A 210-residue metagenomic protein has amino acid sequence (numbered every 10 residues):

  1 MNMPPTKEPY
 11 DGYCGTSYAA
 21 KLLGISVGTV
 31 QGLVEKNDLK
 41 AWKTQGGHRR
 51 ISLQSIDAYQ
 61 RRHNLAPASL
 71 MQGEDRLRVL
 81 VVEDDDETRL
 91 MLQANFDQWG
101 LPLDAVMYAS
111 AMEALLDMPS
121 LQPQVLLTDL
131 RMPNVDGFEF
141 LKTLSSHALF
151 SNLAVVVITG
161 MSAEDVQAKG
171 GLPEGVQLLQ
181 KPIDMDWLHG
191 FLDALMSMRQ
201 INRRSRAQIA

Functional and structural regions predicted by a protein language model:
P9, Y13-Y18, K36-L65: Short helix-start
S55, I183-L195: C-terminal output helix
I56-L80: A short, Lys/Arg-enriched interface patch at domain edges and termini
D86-V106: Two-component/phosphorelay signaling modules centered on CheY-like receiver
M107-L116, G137: Helix N-cap/capping motif at the beta->alpha junctions
M132: Receiver (REC) domain active-site loop signature in two-component systems and cognate sites in sensor histidine kinases
E139, S162-L179, G190: Alpha4 helix (beta4-alpha4-beta5 surface) of REC/receiver domains from two-component response regulators
V156-I158: Hydrophobic/aromatic residues positioned on beta-strands within the core alpha/beta folds
